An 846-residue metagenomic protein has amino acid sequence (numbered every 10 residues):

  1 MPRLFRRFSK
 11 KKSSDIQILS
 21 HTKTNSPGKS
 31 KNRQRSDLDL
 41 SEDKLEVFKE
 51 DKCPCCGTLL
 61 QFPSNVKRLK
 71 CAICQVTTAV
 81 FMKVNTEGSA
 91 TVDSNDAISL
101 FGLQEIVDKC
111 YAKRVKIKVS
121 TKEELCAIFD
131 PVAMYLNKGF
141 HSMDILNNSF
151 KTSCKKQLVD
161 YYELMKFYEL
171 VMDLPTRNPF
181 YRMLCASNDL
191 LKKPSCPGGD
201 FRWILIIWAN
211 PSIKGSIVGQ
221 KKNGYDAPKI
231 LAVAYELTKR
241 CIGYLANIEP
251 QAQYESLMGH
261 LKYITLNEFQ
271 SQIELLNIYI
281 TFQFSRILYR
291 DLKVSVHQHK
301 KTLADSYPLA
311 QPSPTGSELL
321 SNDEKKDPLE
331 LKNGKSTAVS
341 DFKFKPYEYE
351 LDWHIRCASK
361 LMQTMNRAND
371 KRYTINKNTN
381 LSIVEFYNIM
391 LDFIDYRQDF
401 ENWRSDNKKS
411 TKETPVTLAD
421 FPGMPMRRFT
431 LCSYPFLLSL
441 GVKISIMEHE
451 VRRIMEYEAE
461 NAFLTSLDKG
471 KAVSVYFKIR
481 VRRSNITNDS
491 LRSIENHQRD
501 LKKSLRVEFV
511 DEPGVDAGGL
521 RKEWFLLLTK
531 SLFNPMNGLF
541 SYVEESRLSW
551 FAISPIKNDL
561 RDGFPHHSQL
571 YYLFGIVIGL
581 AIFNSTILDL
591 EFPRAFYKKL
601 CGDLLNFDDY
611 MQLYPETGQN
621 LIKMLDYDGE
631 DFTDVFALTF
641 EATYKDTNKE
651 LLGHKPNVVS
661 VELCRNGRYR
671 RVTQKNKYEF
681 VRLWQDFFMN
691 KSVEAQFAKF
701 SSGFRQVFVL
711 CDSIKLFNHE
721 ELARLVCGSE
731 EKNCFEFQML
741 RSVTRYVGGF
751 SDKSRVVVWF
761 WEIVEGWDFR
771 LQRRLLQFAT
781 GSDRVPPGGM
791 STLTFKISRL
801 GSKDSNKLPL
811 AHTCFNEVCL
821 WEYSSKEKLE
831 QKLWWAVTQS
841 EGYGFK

Functional and structural regions predicted by a protein language model:
P2-R3: Context-dependent free N-terminus signature
R7, K11-L19, K29-L45, P63 (+3 more regions): Long, low-complexity, acidic Ser/Pro/Gly-rich intrinsically disordered regulatory segments
E50, R68: Residues immediately within or flanking Cys/His clusters that coordinate Zn2+ in small zinc-binding modules
C53-C56, C71-C74: Short cysteine-rich clusters marking metal-coordination/redox-active sites
E123, F129, A133, F140 (+6 more regions): C-terminal catalytic/scaffold cores in eukaryotic proteins
L505-G514, I553-G563, V681-R682, V757-V758: Glycine- and acidic
L520, P565-Y571, D752, W767: Secondary-structure capping and boundary motifs in well-ordered enzyme cores
S549-Y597, C601-F607, P786: Alpha-helical catalytic/interaction cores of small GTPase-regulatory modules
